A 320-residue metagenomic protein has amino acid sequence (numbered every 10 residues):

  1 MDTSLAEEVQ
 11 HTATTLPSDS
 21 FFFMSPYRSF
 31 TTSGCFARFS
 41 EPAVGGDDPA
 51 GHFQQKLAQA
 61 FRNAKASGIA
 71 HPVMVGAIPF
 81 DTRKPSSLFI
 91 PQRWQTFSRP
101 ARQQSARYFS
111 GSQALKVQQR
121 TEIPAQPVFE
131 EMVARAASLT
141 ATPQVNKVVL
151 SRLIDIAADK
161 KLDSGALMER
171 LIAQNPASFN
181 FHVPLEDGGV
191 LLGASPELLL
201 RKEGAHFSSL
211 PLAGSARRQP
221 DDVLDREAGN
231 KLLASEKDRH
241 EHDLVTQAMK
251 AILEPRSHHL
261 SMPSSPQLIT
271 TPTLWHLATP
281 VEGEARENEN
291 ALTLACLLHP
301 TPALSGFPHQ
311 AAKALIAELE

Functional and structural regions predicted by a protein language model:
M1-H52, I154-G165: Short Lys/Arg-enriched alpha/beta "domain-start" segment
S18-S25, N146-V148, S178-V183: A short, Trp-centered hydrophobic/proline-enriched beta-strand micro-motif
F23-F30, I78-R83, P184-D187: Short, flexible beta-strand-to-coil junctions
T32-G34, E41-V44, T96-P127, V133-A134 (+2 more regions): Contiguous alpha-helical scaffold segments within structured protein domains that host functional hotspots
P49-A157, L162, H258: Non-catalytic accessory segments adjacent to catalytic cores
G76, P143, L200, Q247 (+1 more regions): A residue-level signal for conserved active-site and pocket-lining positions in enzyme catalytic cores
P79, R152-I154, V183-D187, A194-P196 (+4 more regions): Short, structured patches in soluble enzyme cores that scaffold and shape functional sites
K160-F207: SIR2/sirtuin-family catalytic core signature
